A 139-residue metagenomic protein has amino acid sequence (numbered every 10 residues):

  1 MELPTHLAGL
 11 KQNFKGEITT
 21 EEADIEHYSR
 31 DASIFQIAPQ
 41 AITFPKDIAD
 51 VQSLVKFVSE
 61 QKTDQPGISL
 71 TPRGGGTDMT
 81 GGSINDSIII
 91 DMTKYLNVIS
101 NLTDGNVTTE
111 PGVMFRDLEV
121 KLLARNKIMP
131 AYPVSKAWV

Functional and structural regions predicted by a protein language model:
M1-A32, F57-L70, G75: N-terminal accessory segments
L10, I34-P66, M92-V134: N-terminal glycine-rich flavin-associated loop
A23, R30-S33, Q40, G82-I84 (+1 more regions): Short capping/connector residues at structural and topological boundaries
A23, R73-G74, N106, A131-V139: Core alpha/beta catalytic barrel or barrel-like domain that forms the active/cofactor pocket in diverse metabolic
H27, D78-T80, F115-D117, W138-V139: Flexible loop/turn segments at secondary-structure boundaries
D78-T80, I89-M92: Short, acidic (Asp/Glu-rich) active-site segment that either coordinates a divalent metal cofactor
T80-D86, E119-K121: Short acidic, glycine/serine/threonine-rich loops at helix termini
